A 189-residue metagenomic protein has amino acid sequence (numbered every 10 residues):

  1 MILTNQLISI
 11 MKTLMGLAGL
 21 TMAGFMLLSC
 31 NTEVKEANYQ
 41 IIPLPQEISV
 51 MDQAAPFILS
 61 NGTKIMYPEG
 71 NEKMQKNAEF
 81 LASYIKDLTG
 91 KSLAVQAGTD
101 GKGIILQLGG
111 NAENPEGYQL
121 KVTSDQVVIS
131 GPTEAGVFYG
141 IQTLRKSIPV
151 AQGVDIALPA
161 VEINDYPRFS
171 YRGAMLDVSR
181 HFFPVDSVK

Functional and structural regions predicted by a protein language model:
M1-Q40: Bacterial Sec-dependent N-terminal signal peptides
I2, G70, R180-H181: A generic structural signal for short
C30-F169: Acidic, contiguous N-terminal accessory segments
A160-K189: An acidic-aromatic substrate-binding cleft motif
